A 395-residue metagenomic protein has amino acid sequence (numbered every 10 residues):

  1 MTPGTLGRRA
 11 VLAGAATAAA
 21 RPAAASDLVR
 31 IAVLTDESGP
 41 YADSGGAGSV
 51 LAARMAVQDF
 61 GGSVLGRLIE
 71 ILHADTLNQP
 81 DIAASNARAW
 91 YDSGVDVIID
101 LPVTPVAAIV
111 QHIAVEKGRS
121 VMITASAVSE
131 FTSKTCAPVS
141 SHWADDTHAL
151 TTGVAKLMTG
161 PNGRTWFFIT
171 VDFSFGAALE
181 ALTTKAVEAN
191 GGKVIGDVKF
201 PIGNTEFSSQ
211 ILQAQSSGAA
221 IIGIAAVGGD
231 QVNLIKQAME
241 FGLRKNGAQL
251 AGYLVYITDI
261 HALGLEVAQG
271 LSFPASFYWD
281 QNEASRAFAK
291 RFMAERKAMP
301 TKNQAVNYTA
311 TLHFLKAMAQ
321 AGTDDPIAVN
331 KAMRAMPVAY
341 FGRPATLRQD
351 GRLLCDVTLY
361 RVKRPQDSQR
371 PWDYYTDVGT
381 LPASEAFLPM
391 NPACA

Functional and structural regions predicted by a protein language model:
M1-A18: N-terminal secretory signal peptides and thylakoid transit peptides that target proteins across membranes
P22-T35: C-terminal segment of N-terminal export signals and the immediately downstream linker at the start of the mature
V29, F341-A395: Solvent-exposed, acidic/polar segments of extracytosolic/periplasmic ligand-binding ectodomains
A32-R54, A74-D81, P102, I169-G176 (+1 more regions): Extracytoplasmic "Venus flytrap"
S44-L65, T184-E188: Short, polar/charged alpha-helical segment
A47-S49, S63-F131, W143, F200-F207 (+1 more regions): Beta-alpha junction/loop-to-helix N-cap segments that form part of ligand/metal-binding clefts
V95-D197, A248-Q269: Extracytoplasmic ligand/sensor domains, especially the bilobed periplasmic-binding protein
I235-Y308, A319-D324, D373-C394: Extracellular/periplasmic periplasmic-binding protein-like sensory domains
